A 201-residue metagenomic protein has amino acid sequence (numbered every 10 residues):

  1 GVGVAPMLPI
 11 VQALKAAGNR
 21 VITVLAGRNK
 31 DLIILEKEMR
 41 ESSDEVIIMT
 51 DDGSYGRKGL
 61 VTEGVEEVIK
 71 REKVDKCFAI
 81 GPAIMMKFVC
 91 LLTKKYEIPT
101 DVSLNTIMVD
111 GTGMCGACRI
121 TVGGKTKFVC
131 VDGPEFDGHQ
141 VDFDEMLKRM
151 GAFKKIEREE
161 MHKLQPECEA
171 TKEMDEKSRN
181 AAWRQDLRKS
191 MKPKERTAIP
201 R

Functional and structural regions predicted by a protein language model:
G1-D110: FNR/FR-type flavoprotein reductase catalytic core
V4-P6, A83-I84, N105-E135, K163-K172: Local cysteine-cluster metal-coordination motifs and their immediate loop/turn environment, predominantly Fe-S cluster
K15-V21, R28, L35-E45, V65-V68 (+2 more regions): Iron-sulfur (Fe-S) cluster-binding modules
G53-R57, C77-I80, M108-G111, V131-P134 (+2 more regions): Short C-terminal domain-edge/linker segments immediately following a structured domain
R57, T100, T126, D132 (+1 more regions): Glycine-rich, flexible loop/turn motifs
C90, G113, V141-D142: Short acidic, glycine/serine/threonine-rich loops at helix termini
